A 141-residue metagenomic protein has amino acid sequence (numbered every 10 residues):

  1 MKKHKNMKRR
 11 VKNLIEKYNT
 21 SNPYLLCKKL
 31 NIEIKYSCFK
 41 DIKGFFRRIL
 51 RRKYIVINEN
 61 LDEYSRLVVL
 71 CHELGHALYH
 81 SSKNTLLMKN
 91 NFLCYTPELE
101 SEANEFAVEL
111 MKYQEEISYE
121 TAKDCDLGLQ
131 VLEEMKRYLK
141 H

Functional and structural regions predicted by a protein language model:
M1-H141: Active-site hotspot residues in diverse enzymes, especially metal/ion-binding acidic/histidine motifs
